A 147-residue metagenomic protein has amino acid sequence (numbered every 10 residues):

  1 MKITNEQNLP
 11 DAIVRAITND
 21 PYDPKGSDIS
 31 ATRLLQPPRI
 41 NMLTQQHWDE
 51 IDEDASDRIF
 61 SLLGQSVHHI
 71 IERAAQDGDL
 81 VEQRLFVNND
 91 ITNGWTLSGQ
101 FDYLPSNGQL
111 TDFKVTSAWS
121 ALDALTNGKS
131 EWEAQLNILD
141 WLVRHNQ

Functional and structural regions predicted by a protein language model:
M1-L110, S117-A134, R144: Metal-dependent nuclease catalytic cores that hydrolyze phosphodiester bonds in DNA/RNA, characterized by
W141-Q147: Substrate-binding beta-hairpin/strand module that engages nucleic acids
